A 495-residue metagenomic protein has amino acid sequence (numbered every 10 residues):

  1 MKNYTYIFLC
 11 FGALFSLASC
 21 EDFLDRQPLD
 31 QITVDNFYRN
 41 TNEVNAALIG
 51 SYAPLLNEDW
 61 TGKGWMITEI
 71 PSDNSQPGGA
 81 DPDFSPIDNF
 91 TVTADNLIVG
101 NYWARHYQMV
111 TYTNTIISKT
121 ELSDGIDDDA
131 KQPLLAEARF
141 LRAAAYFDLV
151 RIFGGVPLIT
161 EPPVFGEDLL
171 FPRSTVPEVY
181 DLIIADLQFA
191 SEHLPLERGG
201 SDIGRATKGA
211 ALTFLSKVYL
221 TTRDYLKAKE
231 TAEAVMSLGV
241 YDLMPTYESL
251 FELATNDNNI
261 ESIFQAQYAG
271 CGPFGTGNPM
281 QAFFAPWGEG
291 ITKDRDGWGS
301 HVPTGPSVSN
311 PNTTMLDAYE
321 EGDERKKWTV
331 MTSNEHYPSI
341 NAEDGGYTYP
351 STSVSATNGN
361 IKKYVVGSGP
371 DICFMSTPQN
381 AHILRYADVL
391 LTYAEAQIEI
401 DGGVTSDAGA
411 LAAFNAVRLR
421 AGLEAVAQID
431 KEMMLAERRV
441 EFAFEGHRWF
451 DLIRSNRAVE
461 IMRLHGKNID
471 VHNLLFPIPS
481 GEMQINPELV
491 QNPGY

Functional and structural regions predicted by a protein language model:
L14-L17, Y146: Bacterial Sec-type N-terminal signal peptides, specifically the leucine/valine-rich hydrophobic h-region
C20-F23, T41, Y52, W60 (+9 more regions): Long, intrinsically disordered, low-complexity segments
E21-P82, Y180, Q188-S191, R205-Y347: An aromatic- and glycine-enriched ligand-binding surface/loop that stacks and positions planar moieties
N45-I49, A53-D59, D81-F153, D168-E178 (+4 more regions): Conserved, well-structured interaction surfaces
L316-R385: Flexible, polar/acidic helix-loop-strand segments at domain edges
